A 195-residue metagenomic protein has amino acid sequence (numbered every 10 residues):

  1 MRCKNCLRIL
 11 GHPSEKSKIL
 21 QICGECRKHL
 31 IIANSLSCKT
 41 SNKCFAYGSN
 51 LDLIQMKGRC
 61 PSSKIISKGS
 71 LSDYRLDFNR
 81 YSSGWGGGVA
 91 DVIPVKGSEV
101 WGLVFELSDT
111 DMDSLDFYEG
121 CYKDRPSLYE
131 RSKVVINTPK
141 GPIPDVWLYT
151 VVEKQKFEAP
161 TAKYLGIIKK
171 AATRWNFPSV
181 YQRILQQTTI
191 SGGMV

Functional and structural regions predicted by a protein language model:
M1, L20-C23, S41: Residues immediately within or flanking Cys/His clusters that coordinate Zn2+ in small zinc-binding modules
M1-L10: Small Cys/His zinc-coordinating "RING-like" fingers
N5, I22-E25, S37: The N-terminal extracellular segments of secreted preproproteins, especially immediately downstream of signal
L7, R27, I31: Cys/His-coordinated zinc-binding microdomains
H12-Q21: Short linker/helix segments within small regulatory modules
G24-R27, T150: Secondary-structure transition/turn motif
I32-C38: Intrinsically disordered, low-complexity segments
C38-V195: Glycine-aromatic micro-motifs
